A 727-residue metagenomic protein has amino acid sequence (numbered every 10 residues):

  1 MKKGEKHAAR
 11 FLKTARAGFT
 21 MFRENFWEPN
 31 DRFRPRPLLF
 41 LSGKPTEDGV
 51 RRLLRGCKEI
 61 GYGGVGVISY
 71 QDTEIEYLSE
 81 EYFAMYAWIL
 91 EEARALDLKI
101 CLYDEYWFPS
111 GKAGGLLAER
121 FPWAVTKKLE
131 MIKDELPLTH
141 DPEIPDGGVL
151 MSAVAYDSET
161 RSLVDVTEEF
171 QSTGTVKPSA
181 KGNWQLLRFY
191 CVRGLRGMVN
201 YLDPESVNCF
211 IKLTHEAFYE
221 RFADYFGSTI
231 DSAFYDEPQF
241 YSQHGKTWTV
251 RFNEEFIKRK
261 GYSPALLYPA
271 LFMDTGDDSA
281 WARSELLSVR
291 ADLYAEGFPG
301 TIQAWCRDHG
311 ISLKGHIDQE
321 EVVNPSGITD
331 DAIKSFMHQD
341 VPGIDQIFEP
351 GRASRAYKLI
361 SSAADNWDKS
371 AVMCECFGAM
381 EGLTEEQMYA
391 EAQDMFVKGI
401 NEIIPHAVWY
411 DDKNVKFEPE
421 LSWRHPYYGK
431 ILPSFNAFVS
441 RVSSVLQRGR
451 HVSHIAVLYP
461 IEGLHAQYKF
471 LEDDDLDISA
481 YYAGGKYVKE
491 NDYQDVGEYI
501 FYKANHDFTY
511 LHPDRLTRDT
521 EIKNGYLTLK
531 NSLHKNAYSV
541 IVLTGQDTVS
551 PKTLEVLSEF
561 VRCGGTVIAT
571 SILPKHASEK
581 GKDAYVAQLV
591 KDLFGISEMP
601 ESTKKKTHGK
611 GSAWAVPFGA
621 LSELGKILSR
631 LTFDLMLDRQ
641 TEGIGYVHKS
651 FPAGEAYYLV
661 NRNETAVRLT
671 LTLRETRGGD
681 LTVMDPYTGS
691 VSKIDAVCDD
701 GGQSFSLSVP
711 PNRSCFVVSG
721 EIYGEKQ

Functional and structural regions predicted by a protein language model:
E5, F11-A17, N25, P29-R36 (+10 more regions): Carbohydrate-binding surfaces of carbohydrate-active enzymes
E59-V65, A180-F189, S263-A270: Short coil-to-beta-strand
G111-D224: Catalytic and substrate-binding clefts that recognize carbohydrates or anionic sugar/phosphate headgroups
